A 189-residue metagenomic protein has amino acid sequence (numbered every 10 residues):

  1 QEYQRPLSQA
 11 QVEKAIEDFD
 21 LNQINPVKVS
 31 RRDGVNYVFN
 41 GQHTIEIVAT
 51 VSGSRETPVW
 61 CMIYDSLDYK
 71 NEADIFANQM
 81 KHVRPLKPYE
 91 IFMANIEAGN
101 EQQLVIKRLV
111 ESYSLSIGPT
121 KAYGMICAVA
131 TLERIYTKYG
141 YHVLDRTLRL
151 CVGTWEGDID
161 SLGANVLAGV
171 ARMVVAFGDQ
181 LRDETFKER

Functional and structural regions predicted by a protein language model:
Q1-F39, H43-Y64: Short alpha-helix boundary/capping and kink motifs at helix termini
S54-R189: Solvent-exposed functional surfaces
